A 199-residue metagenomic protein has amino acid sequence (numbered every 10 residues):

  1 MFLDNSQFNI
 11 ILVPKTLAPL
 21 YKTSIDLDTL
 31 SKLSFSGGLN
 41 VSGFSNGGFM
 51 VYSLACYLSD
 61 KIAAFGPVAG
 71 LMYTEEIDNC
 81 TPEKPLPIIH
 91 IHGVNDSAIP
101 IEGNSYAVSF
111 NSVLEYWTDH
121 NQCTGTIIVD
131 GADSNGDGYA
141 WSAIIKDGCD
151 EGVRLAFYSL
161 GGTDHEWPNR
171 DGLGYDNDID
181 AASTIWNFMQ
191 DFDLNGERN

Functional and structural regions predicted by a protein language model:
M1-K32, K146, L155-F157, E166: Active-site machinery of serine-nucleophile hydrolases
F8-I10, F35-N40, L58-A64, K84-I89 (+2 more regions): Loop/turn elements at helix/coil->beta-strand transitions in domains of secreted/extracellular proteins
A18, A98-S105, E166-N177: Active-site rim elements
P19-N46, C56-K61, A132: Gly/Ser-rich "nucleophile elbow"/oxyanion-hole loop immediately N-terminal to the catalytic nucleophile in hydrolases
S45-F49, G70-T74, V94-A98, G162-W167: Solvent-exposed loop/turn segments at secondary-structure junctions within structured extracellular/periplasmic domains
M50-L54: Hydrolases whose catalytic domains are alpha/beta-hydrolase-1, hotdog thioesterase, or metallo-beta-lactamase-like
A63-E151: The feature captures the conserved acid-bearing segment of alpha/beta-hydrolase catalytic domains
D119-N199: Alpha/beta-hydrolase-fold serine-hydrolase catalytic core, especially in secreted/extracellular enzymes
